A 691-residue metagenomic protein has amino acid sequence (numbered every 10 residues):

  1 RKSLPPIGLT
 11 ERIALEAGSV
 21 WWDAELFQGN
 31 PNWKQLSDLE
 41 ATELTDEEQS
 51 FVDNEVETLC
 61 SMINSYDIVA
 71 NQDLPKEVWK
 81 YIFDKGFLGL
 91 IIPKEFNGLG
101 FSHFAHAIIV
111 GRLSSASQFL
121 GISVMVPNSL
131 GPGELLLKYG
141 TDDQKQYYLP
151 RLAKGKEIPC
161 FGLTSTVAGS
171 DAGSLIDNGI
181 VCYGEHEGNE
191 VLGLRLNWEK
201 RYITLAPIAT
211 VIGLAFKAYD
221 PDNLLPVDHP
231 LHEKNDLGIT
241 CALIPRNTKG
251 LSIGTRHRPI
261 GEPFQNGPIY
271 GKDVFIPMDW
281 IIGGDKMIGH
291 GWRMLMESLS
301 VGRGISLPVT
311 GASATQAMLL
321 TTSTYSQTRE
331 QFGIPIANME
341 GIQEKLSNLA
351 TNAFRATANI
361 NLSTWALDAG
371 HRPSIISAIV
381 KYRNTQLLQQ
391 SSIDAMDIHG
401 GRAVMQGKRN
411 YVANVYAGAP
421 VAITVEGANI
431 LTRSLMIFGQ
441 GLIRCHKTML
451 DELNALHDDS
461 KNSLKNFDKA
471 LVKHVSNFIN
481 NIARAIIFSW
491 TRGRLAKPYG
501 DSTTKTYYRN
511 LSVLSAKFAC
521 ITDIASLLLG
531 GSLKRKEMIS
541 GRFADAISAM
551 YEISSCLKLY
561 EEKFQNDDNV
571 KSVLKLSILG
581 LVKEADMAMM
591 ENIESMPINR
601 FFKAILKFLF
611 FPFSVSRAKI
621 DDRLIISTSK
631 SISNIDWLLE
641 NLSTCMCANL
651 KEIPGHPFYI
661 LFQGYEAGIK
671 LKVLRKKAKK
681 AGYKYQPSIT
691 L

Functional and structural regions predicted by a protein language model:
R1-P127, E134, Y139-I158, S170 (+2 more regions): Amphipathic, small/basic residue-rich leader segments at the start of a protein or domain
N189-L251: A short core secondary-structure module
G254, P268-R303, L320-A337, N361 (+2 more regions): A glycine-rich, basic-preceded beta-loop-alpha segment at the flavin cofactor/substrate interface of flavin-utilizing
T328-E344, E561, Q565-N569: Terminal amphipathic helices with adjacent charged low-complexity linkers/tails
G341-D368, M396, M550-L559: Loop-to-helix element that buttresses phosphate recognition and phosphoryl-transfer chemistry
H371-A403, S572-A585: Charged, glycine-rich active-site and insertion segments that engage polyanionic ligands
S392-Y416, E591-A604: A glycine-biased, small/acidic residue-tolerant capping/turn segment at secondary-structure junctions
S476-L691: C-terminal amphipathic alpha-helical interaction region
